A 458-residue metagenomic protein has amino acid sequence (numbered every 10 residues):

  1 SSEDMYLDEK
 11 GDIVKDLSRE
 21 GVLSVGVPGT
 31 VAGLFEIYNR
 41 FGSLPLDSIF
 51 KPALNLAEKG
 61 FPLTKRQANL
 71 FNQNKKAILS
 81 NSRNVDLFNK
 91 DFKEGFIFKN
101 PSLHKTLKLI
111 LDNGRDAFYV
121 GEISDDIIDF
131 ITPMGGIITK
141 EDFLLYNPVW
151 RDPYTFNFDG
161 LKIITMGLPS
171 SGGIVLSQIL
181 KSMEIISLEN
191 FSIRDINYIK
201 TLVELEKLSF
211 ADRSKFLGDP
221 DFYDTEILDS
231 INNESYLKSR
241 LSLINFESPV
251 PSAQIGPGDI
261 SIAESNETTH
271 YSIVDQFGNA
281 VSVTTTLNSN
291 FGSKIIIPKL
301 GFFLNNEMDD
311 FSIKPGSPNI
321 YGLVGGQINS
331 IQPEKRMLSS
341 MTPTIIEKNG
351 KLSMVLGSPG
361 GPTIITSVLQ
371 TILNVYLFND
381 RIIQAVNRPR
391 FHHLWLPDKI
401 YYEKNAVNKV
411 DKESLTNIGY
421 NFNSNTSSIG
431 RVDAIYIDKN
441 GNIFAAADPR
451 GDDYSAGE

Functional and structural regions predicted by a protein language model:
S1-V120, D125-S171, N232-N233, S239-V250 (+1 more regions): Noncatalytic scaffold domains of N-terminal-nucleophile
D47-E58, D125-D129, I193-K207, I382-H392: Short, well-structured alpha-helical segments that form the helix of a local strand-helix-strand
L79, G172-E189, I346-M354, G360-V386: M16/insulysin-pitrilysin zinc metalloprotease superfamily fold
G136-T139, P249-D259, Y321-I331, T416-G419: Short Pro/Gly-enriched beta-strand edge/turn motifs at strand-loop
I137-T139, A280-K348, I382: Active-site rim segments in enzyme catalytic domains, especially the processed small/beta chain of N-terminal
I185-L287, K299-L300, P315-G316, V324 (+1 more regions): Internal maturation/activation junctions in enzymes
K335, L377-S427: Extended C-terminal subregions enriched in glycine
